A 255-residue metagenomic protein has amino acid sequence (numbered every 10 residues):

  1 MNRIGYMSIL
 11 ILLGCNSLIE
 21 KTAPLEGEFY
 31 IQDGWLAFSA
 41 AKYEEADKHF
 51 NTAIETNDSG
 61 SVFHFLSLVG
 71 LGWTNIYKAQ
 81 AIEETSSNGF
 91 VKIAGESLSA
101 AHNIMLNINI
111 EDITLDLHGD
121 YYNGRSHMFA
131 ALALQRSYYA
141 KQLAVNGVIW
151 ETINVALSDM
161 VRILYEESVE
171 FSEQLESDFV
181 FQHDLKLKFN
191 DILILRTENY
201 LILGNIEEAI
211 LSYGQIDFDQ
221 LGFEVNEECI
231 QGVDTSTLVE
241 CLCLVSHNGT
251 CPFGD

Functional and structural regions predicted by a protein language model:
L12-G14: C-terminal motif of bacterial Sec signal peptides marking the signal peptidase cleavage site
I19-E20, E55-L66, H102-S126, E170-K186 (+1 more regions): Flexible helix-coil transition and linker loops at the boundaries of alpha-helical arrays
L25-Q32, F63-I82, L115-G147, K186-I202: Amphipathic alpha-helical repeat scaffolds of TPR domains
E26-T52: Alpha-helical segment of the N-proximal tetratricopeptide repeat
Y43, A81, N88-V91, S158 (+2 more regions): TPR-repeat structural position
Y43, F50, L98, M105 (+4 more regions): Hydrophobic/aromatic packing residues within the alpha-helices of TPR/SEL1-like helical repeat arrays
H183-L195, I202-D255: Terminal, low-structured helical/coil segments at or just beyond the last alpha-helical repeat
